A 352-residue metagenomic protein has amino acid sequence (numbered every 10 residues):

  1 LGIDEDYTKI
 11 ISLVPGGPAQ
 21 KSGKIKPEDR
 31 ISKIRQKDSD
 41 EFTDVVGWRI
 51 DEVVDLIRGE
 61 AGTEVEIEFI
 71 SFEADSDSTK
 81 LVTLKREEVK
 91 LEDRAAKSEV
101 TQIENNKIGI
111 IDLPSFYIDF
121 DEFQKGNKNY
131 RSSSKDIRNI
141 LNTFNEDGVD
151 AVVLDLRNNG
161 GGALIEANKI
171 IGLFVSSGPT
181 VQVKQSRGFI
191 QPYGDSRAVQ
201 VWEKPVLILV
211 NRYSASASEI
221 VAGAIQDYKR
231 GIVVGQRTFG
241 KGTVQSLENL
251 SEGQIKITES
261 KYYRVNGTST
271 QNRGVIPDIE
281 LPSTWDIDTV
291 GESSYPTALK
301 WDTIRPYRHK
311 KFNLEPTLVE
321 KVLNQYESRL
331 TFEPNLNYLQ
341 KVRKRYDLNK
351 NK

Functional and structural regions predicted by a protein language model:
I3-K21, K26, S32-S251, K261: Cleft-lining beta-strand/loop regions that shape enzyme active-site pockets
S71, I118, S132, K241 (+5 more regions): Intrinsically disordered, low-complexity regions enriched in small/polar residues
S78-K80, K107, K256, V275 (+1 more regions): A generic structural signal for well-ordered coil/turn residues at beta-strand boundaries that shape enzyme active-site
A217, K229, Q236, G240-E292: Polar, glycine-rich mid-to-C-terminal structural blocks that act as macromolecule-binding/assembly scaffolds
T270-K352: Conserved functional hotspot residues or short segments at active or partner-binding sites across diverse domains
